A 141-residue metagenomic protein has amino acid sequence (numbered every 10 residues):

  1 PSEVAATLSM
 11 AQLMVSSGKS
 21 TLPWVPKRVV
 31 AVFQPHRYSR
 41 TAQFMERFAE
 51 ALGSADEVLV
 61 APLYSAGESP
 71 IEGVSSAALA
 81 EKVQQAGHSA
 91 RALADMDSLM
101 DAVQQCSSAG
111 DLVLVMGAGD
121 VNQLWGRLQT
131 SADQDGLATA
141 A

Functional and structural regions predicted by a protein language model:
P1-A141: ATP-dependent carboxylate-amine ligase
